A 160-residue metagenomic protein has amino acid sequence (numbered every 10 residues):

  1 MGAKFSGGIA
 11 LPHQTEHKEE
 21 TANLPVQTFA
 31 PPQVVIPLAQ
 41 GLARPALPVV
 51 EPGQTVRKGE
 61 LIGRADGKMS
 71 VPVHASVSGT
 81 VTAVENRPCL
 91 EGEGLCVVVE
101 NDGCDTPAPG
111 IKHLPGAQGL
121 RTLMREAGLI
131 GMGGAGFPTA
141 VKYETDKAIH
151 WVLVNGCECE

Functional and structural regions predicted by a protein language model:
M1-P45, V49, V98: N-terminal, Lys/Arg-enriched amphipathic/low-complexity engagement segments that precede the first folded domain
I9-A10, Q33-I36, Q54, G133 (+1 more regions): Short amphipathic alpha-helical segments, especially helix-boundary/capping motifs
E20-P25, G59, V84-R87, V141: Intrinsically disordered, low-complexity boundary segments flanking structured domains
L42, K68-M69: Periplasm/extracytoplasmic soluble domains of Gram-negative envelope assemblies and related organellar analogs
A46-T55, G59: Short histidine-centered loop motifs in beta-beta connectors
T55, L61, S78-V81: Residue-level marker of beta-strand positions
G63-D66: Ser/Thr/Gly-rich low-complexity blocks that favor extended beta-strand/coil architectures
M69-E160: Iron-sulfur-associated redox domains of electron-transfer enzymes in respiratory and anaerobic energy metabolism
